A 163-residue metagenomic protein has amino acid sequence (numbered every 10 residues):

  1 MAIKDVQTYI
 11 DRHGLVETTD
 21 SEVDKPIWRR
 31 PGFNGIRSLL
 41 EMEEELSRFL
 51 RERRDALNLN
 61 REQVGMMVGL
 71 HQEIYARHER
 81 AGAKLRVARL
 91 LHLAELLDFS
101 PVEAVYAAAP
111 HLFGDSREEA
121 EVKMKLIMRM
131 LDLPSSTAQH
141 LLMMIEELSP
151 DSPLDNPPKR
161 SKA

Functional and structural regions predicted by a protein language model:
M1-E44, T137, L141, S161-A163: N-terminal flexible/basic segments that precede or flank functional cores
D55-R77: Short alpha-helical DNA-recognition segment
N58, A81-E95: Short, basic-rich loop-to-helix N-cap that marks the start of a DNA-contacting helix
D98-D115: Short C-terminal boundary/hinge segments that cap the last helix of small helical domains
L112-A163: Interfacial/linker helices and their anchor residues that mediate assembly or domain coupling
